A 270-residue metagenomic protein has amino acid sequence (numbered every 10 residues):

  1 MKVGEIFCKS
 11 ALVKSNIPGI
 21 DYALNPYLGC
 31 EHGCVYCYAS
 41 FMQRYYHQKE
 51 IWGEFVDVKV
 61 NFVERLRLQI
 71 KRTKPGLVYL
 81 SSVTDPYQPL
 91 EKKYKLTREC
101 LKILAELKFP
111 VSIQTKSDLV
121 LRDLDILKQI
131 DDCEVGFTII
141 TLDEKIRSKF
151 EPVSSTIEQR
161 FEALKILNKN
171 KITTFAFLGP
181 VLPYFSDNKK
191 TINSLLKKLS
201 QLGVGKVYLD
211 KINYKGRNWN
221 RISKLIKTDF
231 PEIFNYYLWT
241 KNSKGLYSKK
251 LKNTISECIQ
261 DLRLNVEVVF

Functional and structural regions predicted by a protein language model:
M1-F7, V13-K14, D187-F270: Auxiliary Fe-S-binding modules of radical SAM enzymes
K2-E134, E144-K145, I157, F161: Conserved Radical SAM active-site core
Y22, V78, V111-I113, V135-F137 (+3 more regions): Hydrophobic faces of well-ordered beta-strands that scaffold small-molecule active sites in alpha/beta enzyme cores
R44, S82-Q88, D118-R122, C133-S154 (+3 more regions): Conserved radical SAM core fold
A105, K128, F161-N170, S256-Q260: Surface-exposed amphipathic alpha-helices with a cationic face
I113, D118, L182-S194: Active-site glycine- and acidic-residue-rich loops that bind and position anionic ligands or nucleotide-like cofactors
D131-V135, L202-G205: Glycine-enriched alpha-helix->loop->beta-strand junction motifs that scaffold or abut catalytic
E151-V153, I166-N188: Conserved strand-turn element in the central/C-terminal portion of the radical SAM core barrel that lines
